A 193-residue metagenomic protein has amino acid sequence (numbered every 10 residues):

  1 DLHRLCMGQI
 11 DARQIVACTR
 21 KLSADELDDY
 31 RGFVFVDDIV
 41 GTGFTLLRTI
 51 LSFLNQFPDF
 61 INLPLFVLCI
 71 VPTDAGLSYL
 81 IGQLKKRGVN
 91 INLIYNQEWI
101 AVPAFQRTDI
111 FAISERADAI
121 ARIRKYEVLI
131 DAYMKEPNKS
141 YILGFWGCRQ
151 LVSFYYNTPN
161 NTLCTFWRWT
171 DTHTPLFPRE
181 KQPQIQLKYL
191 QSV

Functional and structural regions predicted by a protein language model:
D1-G32, G41-R48: Short, glycine/charge-rich flexible loops or terminal/linker lids adjacent to PRPP-binding catalytic cores
F35-V36: Generic enzyme active-site microenvironment
R48-V193: PRPP-dependent phosphoribosyltransferase catalytic core
